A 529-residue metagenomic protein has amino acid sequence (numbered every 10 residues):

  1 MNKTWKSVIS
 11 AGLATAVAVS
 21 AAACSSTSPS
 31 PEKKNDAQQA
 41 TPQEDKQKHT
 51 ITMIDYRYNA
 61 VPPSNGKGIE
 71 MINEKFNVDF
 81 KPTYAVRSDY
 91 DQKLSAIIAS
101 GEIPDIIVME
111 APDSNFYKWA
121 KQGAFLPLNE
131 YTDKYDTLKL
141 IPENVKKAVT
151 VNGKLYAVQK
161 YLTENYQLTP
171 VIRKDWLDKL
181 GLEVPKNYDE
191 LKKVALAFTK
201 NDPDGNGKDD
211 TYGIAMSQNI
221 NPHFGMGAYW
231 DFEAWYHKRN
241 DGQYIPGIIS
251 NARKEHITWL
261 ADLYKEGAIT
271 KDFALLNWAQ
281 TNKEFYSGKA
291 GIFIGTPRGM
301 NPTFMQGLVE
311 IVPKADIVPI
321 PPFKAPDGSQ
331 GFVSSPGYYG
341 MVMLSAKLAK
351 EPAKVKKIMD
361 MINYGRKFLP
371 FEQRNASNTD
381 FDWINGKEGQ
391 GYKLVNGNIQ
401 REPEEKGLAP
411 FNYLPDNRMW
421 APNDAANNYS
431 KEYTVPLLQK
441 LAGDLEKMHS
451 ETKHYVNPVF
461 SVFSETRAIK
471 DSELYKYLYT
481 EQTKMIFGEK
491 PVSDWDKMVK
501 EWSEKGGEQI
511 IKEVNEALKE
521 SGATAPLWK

Functional and structural regions predicted by a protein language model:
T4-G12, A16-E190, H237, Y244-P246 (+3 more regions): Conserved N-terminal structural module of periplasmic/extracytoplasmic solute-binding proteins
K46-Q47, P142, G205-D210, I311-K314 (+1 more regions): Short helix-terminating capping/connector loops at secondary-structure junctions
H49-I51, F80, D209-G213, A315-I317: Residue-level recognition of the N-termini of beta-strands and the immediately preceding loop/turn
Y56, K356, D360-E481, E489: Conserved small-residue motifs centered on glycine
E70-E74, A99, K200, G307-K314: Short, surface-exposed basic-aromatic patches at helix termini and helix-loop junctions that form
S114-K147, A195-F198, D209-Y236, G295 (+1 more regions): Carboxylate/His-rich catalytic cores and anion/metal-binding grooves
K118, N219-D231, K238, Y264-R418: Extracytoplasmic/periplasmic substrate-binding proteins
T150-N221, K238-E284, K289-T296, M343-A376: Helix-loop-helix "hinge/cap" segment bordering the ligand-binding cleft or interdomain interface
